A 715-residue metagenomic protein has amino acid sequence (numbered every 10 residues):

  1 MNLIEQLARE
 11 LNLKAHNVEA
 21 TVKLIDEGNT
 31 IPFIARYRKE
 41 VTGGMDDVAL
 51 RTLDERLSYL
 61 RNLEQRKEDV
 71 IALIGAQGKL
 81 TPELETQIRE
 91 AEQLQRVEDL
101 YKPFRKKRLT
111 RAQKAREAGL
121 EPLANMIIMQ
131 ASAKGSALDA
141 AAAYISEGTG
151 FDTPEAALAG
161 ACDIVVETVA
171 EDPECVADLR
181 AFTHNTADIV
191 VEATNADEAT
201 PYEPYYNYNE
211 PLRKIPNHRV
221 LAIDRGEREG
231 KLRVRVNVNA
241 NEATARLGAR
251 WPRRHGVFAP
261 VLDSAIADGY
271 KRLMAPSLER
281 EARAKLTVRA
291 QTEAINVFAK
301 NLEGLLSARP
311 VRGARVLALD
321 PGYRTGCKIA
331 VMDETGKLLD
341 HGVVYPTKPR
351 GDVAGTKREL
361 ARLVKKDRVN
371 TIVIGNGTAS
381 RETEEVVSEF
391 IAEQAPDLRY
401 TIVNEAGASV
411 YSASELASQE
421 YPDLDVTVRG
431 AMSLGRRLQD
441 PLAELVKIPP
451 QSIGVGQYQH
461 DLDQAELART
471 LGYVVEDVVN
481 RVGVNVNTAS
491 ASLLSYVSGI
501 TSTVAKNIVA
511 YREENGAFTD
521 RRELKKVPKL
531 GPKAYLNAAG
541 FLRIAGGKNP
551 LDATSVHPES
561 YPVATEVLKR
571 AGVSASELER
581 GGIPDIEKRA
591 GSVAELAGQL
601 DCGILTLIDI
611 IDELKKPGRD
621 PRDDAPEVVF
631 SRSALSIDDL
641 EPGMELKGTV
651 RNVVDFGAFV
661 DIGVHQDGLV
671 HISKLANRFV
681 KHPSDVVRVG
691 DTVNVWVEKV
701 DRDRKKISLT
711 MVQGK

Functional and structural regions predicted by a protein language model:
N12, R309-V311, E476-A510, R632-V670 (+1 more regions): C-terminal accessory/binding modules appended to enzymatic or scaffolding proteins
K23-D26, P103, K114-E117, A222-E227 (+15 more regions): Replace "in large, NTP-powered and nucleic-acid-processing enzymes" with "in large, NTP-powered factors and other
T30-I31, T42, D46-G148, R481-D624 (+3 more regions): Accessory alpha-helical DNA-binding modules that contact the DNA backbone or grooves
A49-T52, Y59, L63-A318, G322-D423 (+1 more regions): Duplex nucleic acid-engaging cores and interfaces of nucleic-acid transaction enzymes
R96, L100, T401, G407 (+2 more regions): Long, charge-rich intrinsically disordered scaffolds of nucleic-acid metabolism proteins
A140-A157, N207-P211, R225-R228, R235 (+5 more regions): Low-complexity, acidic/Ser/Thr- and charged residue-rich accessory regions of DNA metabolism proteins
A181-I189, L319-Y323, G377-A379, V403-V410 (+5 more regions): A glycine-rich phosphate-binding loop feature that marks nucleotide/adenosyl-phosphate handling sites
E281-A299, S452-G483, G598-P642: Long, charged amphipathic helices and adjacent flexible linkers at domain junctions
